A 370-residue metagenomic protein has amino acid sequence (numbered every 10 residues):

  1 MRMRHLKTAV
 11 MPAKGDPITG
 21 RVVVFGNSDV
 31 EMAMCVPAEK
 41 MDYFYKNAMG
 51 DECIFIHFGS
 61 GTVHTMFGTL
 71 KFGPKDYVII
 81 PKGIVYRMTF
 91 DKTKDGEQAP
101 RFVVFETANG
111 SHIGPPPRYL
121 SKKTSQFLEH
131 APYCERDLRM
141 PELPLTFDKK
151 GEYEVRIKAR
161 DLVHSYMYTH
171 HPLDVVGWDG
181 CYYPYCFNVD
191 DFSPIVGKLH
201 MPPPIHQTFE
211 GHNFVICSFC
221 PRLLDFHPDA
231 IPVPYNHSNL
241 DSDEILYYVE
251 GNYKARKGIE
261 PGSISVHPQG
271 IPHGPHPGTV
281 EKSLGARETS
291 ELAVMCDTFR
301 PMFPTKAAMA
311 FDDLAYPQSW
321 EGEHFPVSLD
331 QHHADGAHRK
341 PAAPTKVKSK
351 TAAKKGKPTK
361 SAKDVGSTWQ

Functional and structural regions predicted by a protein language model:
M1-Q370: Jelly-roll (double-stranded beta-helix
